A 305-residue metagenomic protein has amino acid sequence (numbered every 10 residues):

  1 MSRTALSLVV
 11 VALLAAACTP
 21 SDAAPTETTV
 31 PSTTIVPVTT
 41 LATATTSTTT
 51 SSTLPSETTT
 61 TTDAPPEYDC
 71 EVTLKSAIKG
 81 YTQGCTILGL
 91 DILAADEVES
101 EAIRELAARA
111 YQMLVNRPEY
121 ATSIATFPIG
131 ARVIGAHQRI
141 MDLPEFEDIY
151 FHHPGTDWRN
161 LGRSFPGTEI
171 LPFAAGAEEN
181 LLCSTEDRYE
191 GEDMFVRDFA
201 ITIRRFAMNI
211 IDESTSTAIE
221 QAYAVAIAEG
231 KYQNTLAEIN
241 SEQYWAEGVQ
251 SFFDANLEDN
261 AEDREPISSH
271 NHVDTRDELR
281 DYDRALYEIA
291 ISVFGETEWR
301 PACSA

Functional and structural regions predicted by a protein language model:
M1-L8: Bacterial N-terminal signal peptides that target proteins for export
L14-A17: C-terminal motif of bacterial Sec signal peptides marking the signal peptidase cleavage site
T19-S21: Bacterial signal peptide processing site
P25-D63: Extracellular mucin-like PTS domains
E71-Q83, I87-G230: Acidic/His-rich structured neighborhood in mature extracellular/periplasmic domains
A94-E97, K231-I239, V273-L279: Active-site rim elements
Q221-A228, Q233-S268: Catalytic cores of secreted/periplasmic or lumenal enzymes
V249-A305: Pan-zinc metallopeptidase signature
